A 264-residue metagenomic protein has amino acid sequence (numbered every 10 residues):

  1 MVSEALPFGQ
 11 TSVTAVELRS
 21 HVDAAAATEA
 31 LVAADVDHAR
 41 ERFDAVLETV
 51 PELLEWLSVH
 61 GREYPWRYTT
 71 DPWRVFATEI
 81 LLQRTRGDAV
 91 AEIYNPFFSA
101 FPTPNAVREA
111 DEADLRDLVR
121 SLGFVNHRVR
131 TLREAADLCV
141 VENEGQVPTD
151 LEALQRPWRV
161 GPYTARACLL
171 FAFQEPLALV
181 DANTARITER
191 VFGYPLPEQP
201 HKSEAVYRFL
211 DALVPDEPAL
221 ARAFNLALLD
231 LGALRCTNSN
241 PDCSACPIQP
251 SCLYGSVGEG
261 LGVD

Functional and structural regions predicted by a protein language model:
M1-L18: Intrinsically disordered, low-complexity N-terminal extensions of nucleic-acid-metabolism proteins
V13, G262-D264: Intrinsically disordered, low-complexity, compositionally biased regions/tails
T14-F43: Short, contiguous pre-domain boundary segments
H38, F43, E52-G262: Catalytic cores of DNA base-excision repair glycosylases
L47: Extended substrate/cofactor- or partner-recognition/assembly subdomains adjacent to catalytic sites in enzymes
